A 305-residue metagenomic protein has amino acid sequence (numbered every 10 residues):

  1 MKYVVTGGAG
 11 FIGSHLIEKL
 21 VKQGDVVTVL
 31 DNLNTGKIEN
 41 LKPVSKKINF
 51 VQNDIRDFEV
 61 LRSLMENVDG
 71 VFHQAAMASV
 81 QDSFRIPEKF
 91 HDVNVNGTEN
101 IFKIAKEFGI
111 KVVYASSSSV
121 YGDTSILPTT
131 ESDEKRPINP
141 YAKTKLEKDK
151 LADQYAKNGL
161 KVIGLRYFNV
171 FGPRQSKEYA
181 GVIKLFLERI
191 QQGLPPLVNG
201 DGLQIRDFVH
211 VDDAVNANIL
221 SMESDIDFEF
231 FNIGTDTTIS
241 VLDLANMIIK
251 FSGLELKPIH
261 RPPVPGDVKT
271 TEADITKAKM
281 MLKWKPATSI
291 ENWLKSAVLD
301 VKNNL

Functional and structural regions predicted by a protein language model:
M1-V170, W284, A297: N-terminal Rossmann-like NAD(P)+-binding domain of SDR-like oxidoreductases, especially those catalyzing
H15, I86, I104, T124 (+4 more regions): Generic structural signal for alpha-helix termini and adjacent loop/cap motifs
L146, K161, V170-L185, L194-P195 (+6 more regions): Glycine/proline-rich active-site loop of Rossmann-fold NAD(P)-dependent oxidoreductases
E147, L151, Y155, F186 (+2 more regions): Hydrophobic alpha-helix immediately C-terminal to the catalytic Tyr-X-X-X-Lys motif of short-chain
V211, R261-P286, S296: Conserved C-terminal active-site "lid" loop/helix of NAD(P)H-dependent oxidoreductases that clamps the redox cofactor
A214, N218, I233, L244 (+2 more regions): Non-catalytic, hydrophobic alpha-helical segments
S240-S252, W293: PAPS/PAP-binding and catalytic site of the sulfotransferase fold
I290-L305: Amphipathic terminal alpha-helices
